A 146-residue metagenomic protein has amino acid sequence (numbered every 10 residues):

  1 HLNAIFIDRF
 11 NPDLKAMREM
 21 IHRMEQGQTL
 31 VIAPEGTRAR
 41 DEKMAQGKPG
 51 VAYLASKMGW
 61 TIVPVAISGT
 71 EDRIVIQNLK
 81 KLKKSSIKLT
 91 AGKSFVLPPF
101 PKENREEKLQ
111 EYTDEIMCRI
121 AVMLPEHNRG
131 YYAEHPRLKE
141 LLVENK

Functional and structural regions predicted by a protein language model:
H1-P12, R18-E19: Catalytic core of membrane glycerolipid acyltransferases/transacylases, capturing the structured, soluble-facing
L14-K146: Non-catalytic C-terminal accessory region of glycerolipid acyltransferases and related lyso-lipid remodeling enzymes
